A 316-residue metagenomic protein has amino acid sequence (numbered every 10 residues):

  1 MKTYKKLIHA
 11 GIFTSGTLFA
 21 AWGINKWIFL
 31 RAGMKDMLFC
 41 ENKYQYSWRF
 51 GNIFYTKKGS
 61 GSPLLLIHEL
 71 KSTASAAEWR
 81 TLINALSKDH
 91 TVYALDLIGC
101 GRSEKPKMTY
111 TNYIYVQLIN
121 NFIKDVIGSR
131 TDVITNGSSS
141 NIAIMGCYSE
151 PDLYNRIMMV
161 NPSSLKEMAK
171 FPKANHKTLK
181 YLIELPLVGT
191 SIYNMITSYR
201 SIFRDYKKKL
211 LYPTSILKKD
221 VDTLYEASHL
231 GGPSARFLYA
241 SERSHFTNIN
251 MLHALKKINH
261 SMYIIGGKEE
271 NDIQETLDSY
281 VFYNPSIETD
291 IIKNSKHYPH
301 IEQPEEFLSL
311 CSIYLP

Functional and structural regions predicted by a protein language model:
K2-I28: Hydrophobic alpha-helical topogenic segments used for membrane insertion/localization
K57-R102: Conserved HGGG/HGGXW glycine-rich cap/lid loop of the alpha/beta-hydrolase fold
A94-I134, S309: Active-site loop/oxyanion-hole signature of alpha/beta-hydrolase fold enzymes
S140-P151, I157: Short glycine-enriched nucleophile-adjacent loop and the immediately C-terminal alpha-helix near the catalytic center
Y148, R156-T190: Flexible "cap/lid" loop of the alpha/beta hydrolase fold
A169, N194-A254: Conserved alpha/beta-hydrolase catalytic His-Asp/Glu region
K257-S295: Conserved loop-alpha-helix segment in the C-terminal half of the alpha/beta-hydrolase fold that carries the catalytic
S295-L308: Catalytic histidine-centered segment of alpha/beta-hydrolase-like enzymes
